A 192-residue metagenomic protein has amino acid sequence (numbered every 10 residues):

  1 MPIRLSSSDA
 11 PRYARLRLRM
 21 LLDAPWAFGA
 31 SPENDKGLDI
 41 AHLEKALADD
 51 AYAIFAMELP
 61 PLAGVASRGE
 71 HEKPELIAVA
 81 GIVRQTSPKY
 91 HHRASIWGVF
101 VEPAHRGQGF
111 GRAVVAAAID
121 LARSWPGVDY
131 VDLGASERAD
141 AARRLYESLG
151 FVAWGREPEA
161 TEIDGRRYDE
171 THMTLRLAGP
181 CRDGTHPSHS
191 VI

Functional and structural regions predicted by a protein language model:
S7-A104, V115-A117, L121-W125, R176-P180 (+1 more regions): Acetyl-CoA-dependent GNAT
Q108, R112-A113, E137-R156: Conserved active-site alpha-helix within GNAT-family acetyltransferase domains
V128-D129, V152: Short acidic/polar active-site loop segments enriched in Thr and Asp
V131-R143, A160-D164: Conserved beta-strand-loop-alpha-helix junction that forms the acyl-donor binding cleft
